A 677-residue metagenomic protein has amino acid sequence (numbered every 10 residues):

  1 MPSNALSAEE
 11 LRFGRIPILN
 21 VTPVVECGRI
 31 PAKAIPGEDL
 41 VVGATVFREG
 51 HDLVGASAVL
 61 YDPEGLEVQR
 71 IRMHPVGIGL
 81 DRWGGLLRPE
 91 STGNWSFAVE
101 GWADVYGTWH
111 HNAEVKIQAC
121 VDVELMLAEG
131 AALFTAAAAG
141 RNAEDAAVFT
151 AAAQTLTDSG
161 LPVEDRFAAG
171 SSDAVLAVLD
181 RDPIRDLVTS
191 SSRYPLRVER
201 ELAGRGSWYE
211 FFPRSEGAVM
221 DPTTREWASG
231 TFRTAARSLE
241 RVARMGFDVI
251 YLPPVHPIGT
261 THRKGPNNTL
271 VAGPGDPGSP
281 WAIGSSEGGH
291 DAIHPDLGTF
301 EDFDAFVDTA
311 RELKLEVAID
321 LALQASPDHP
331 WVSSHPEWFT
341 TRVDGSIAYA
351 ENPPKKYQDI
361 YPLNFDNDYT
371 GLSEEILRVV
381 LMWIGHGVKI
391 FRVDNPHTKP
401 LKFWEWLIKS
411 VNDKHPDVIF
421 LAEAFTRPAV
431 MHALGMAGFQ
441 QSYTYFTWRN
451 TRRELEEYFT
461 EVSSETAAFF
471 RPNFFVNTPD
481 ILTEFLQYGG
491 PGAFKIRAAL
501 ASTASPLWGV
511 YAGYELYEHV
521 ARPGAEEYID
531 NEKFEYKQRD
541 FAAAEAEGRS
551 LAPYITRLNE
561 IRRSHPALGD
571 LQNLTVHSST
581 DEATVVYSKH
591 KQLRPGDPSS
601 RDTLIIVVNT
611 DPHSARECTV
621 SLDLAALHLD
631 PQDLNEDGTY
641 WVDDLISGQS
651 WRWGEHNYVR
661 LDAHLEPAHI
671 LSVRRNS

Functional and structural regions predicted by a protein language model:
M1-R214, A218, P222-D248, A310 (+5 more regions): Carbohydrate-interacting/catalytic domains
N20-P23, P89, P254, P336-E337 (+2 more regions): Proline-rich low-complexity regions
S96-A98, E210, V249-P254, V317-D320 (+4 more regions): A structural signal for short, well-ordered beta-strand segments and their strand-loop junctions that often border
V105, S215, H256-G259, A325 (+3 more regions): Feature marks short, surface-exposed loop/turn motifs that line or immediately flank catalytic pockets and channel
G204-Y209, P213-T231, E240-D302, Q324-H335 (+4 more regions): Aromatic-lined carbohydrate-binding/catalytic grooves of carbohydrate-active enzymes
F212, P253-V255, A322, D394-P396 (+4 more regions): Anionic group-transfer/hydrolysis microenvironments
R263, K402-W406, E617: Generic recognition of short, well-ordered alpha-helical segments
P280-E287, D291-D308, E312-L315, A325-E547 (+8 more regions): Alpha-amylase-like alpha-glycosidases and glucanotransferases acting on alpha-linked glucans and related
